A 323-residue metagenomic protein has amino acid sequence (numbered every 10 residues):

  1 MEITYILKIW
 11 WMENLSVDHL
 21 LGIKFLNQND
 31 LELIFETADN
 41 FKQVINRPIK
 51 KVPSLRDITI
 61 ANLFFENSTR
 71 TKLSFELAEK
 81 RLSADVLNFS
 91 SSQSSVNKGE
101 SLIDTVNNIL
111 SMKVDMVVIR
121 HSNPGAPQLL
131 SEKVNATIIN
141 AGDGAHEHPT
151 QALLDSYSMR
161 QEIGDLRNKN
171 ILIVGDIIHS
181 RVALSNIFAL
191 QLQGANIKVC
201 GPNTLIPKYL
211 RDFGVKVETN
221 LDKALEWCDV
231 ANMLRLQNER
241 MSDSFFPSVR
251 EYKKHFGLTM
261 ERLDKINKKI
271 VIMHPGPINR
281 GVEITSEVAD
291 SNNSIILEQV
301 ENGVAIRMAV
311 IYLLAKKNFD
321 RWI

Functional and structural regions predicted by a protein language model:
W10-L73: Positively charged, low-complexity intrinsically disordered leader regions
I49-Y157, R280: Phosphate/diphosphate ligand-binding glycine-rich loop within oxidoreductases
L55-I60, R167-K169, K269: Phosphate-coordination loops involved in phosphoryl transfer and adenosine-cofactor binding
F65-E66, R70-E76, Q161-L234: Glycine-rich phosphate/diphosphate-binding loop of Rossmann-like nucleotide-binding domains
L82, K113, K133-N135, Q193 (+3 more regions): Short, structured coil segments at secondary-structure junctions
L210-E287: Rossmann-like adenosine-cofactor binding region
K269-I270, P275-I323: Adenosine-phosphate binding glycine-rich loop
